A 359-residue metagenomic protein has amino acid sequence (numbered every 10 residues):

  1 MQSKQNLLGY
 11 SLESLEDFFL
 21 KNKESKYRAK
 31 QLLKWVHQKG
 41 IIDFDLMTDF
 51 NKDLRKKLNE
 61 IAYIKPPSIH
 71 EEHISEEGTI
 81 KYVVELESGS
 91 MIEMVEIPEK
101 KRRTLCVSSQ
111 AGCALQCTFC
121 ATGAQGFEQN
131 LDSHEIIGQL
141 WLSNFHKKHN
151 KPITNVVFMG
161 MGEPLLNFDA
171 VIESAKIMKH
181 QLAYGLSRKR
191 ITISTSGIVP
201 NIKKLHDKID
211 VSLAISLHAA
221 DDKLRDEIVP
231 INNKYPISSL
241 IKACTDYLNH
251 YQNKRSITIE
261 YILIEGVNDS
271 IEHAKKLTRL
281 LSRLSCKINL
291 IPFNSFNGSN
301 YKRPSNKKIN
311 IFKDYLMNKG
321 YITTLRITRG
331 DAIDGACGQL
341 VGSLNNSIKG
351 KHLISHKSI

Functional and structural regions predicted by a protein language model:
M1-I92, K100, T245-K254, Y261-I359: Auxiliary Fe-S-binding modules of radical SAM enzymes
L12, A114, I198-P200, D221-D222 (+1 more regions): Alpha-helix N-cap/helix-start and coil->helix boundary motif
S75, S108-S109, S194, S216: Short linear Ser/Thr-Pro motifs
I80, I92, R103-V107, L115 (+1 more regions): Generic beta-strand structural signal
E96-I97, A170: Residue-level structural signal for beta-strand termini and adjacent loop
P98-E135, L142, H149: Canonical Radical SAM [4Fe-4S] cluster-binding loop centered on the CxxxCxxC motif and its immediate flanking residues
N144, K148-N155, G160-K319, T324: Conserved AdoMet/S-adenosylmethionine-binding subsite of the radical SAM
